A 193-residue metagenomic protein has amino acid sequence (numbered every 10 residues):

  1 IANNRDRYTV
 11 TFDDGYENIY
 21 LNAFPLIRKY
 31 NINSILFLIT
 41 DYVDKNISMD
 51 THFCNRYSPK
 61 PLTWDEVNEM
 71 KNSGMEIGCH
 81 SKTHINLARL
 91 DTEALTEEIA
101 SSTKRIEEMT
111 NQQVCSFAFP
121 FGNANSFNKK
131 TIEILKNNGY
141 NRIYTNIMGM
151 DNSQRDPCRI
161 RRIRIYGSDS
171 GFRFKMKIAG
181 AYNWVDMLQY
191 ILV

Functional and structural regions predicted by a protein language model:
I1-T11, E17-N18, R89-V193: C-terminal active-site subregion of NodB/CE4 polysaccharide deacetylases
R5-Y8, Y20, R28-N125, C158-I160: Metal-dependent polysaccharide deacetylase catalytic core of the NodB/CE4 family, i.e., the active-site-bearing domain
D13, I27: Hydrophobic/aromatic pocket-lining and membrane-interface residues
